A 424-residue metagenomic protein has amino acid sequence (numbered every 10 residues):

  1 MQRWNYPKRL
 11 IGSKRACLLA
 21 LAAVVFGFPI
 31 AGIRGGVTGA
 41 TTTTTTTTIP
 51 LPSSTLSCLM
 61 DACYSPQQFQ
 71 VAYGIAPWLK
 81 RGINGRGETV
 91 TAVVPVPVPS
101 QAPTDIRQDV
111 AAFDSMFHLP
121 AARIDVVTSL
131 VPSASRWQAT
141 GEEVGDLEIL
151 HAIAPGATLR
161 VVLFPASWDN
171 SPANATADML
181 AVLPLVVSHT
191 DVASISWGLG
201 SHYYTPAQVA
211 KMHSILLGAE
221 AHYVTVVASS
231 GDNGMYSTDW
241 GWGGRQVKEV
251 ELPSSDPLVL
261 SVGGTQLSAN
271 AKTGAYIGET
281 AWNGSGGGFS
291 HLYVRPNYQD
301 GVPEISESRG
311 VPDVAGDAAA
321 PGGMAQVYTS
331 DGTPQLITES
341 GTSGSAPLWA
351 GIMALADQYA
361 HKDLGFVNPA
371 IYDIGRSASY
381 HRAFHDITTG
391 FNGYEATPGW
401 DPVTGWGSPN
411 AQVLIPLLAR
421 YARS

Functional and structural regions predicted by a protein language model:
M1-G12: N-terminal secretory signal peptides that target proteins for export/translocation
G12-V25: Sec-dependent N-terminal signal peptides
A23-R34: Hydrophobic alpha-helical membrane-insertion segments, chiefly the h-region of N-terminal signal peptides
G36-S261, F289-G341, A346, D357 (+3 more regions): Substrate-binding/charge-relay-adjacent region of secreted/lumenal peptidase catalytic domains
S261-S290: Polar, glycine-rich mid-to-C-terminal structural blocks that act as macromolecule-binding/assembly scaffolds
M353, D357-P402: An often Trp-containing, charged/polar helix-loop segment at the C-terminal end of enzyme catalytic cores
